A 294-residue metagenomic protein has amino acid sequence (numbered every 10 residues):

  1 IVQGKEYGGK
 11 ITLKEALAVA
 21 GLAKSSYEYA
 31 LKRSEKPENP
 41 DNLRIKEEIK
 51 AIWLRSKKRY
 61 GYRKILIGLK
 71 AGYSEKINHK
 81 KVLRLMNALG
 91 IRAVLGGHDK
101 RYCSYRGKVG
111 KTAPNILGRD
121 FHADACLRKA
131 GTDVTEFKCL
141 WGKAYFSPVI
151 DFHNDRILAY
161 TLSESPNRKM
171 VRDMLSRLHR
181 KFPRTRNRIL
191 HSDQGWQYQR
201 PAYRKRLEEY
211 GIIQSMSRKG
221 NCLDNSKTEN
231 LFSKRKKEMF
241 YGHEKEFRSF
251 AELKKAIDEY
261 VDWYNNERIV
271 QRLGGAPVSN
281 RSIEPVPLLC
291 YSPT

Functional and structural regions predicted by a protein language model:
I1-A16, A20-G21: Double-stranded DNA-binding cores of transcription factors and transposases
K10, C139-Y145: Short, flexible loop/turn motifs enriched in small residues
A16-L17, Y27, I49, I65 (+15 more regions): Mobile genetic element proteins and their domesticated derivatives, centered on retroelements and DNA transposons
S25-A125, N221, V278-V286: Basic, flexible linker segments flanking DNA-binding modules in nucleic acid-interacting mobile-element proteins
P40, S104-Y105, S192-Q194, R200-R204 (+3 more regions): RNase H-like two-metal-ion nuclease catalytic core shared by retroviral integrases and related mobile-element nucleases
R128-F137: Two-metal-ion RNase H-like nuclease active-site motif
K138, T161-P183: Active-site beta-loop-alpha junctions of metal-dependent nucleic acid enzymes, especially the RNase H-like/DDE
E208-I212, K234-T294: C-terminal domain-tail junction helix/linker
